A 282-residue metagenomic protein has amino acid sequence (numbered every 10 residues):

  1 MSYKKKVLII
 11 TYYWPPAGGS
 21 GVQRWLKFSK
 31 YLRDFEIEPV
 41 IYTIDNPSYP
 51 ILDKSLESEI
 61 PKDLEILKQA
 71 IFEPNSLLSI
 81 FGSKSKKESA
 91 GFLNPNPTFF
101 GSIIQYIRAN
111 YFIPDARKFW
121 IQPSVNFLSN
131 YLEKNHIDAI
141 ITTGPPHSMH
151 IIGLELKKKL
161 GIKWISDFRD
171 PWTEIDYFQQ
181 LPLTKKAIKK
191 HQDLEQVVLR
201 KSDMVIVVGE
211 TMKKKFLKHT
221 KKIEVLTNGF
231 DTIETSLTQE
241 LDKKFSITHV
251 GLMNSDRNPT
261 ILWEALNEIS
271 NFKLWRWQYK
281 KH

Functional and structural regions predicted by a protein language model:
M1-N75, M204, E210-K213, I269: N-terminal subdomain of nucleotide-sugar transferases
V7, L64, A139, L154-D176: Active-site proximal beta-strand in glycosyltransferases
I10, V208, I247-G251: Short hydrophobic "strand-cap" motifs at the C-terminus of beta-strands
T43-Q122, Y131: A conserved catalytic-core segment of Leloir-type glycosyltransferases
L93-T98, L128-M149, I162-I165: Short N-terminal targeting/anchoring amphipathic segment
S148-I151, E155-K159, W172-T173, K185-M204: Membrane-proximal helix-turn-helix segments that form the acceptor-binding/catalytic region of lipid-linked
V208-T211, L226-G229: Carbohydrate-associated surface elements
D231-E234, Q239-H282: Conserved catalytic-core segment of nucleotide-activated headgroup transferases in glycan assembly
